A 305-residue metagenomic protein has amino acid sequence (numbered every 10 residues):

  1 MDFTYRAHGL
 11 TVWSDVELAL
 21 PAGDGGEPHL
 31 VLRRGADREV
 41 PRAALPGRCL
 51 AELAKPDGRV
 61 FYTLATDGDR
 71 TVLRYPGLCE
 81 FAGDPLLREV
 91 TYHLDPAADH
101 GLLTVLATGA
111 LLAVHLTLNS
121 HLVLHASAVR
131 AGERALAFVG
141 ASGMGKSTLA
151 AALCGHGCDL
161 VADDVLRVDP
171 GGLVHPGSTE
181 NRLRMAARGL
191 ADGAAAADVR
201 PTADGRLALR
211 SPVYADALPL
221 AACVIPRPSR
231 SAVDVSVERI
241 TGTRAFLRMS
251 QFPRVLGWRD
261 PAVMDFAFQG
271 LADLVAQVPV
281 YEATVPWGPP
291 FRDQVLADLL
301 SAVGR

Functional and structural regions predicted by a protein language model:
M1-A98, A297-R305: Long, basic/Gly/Ser/Thr-rich N-terminal segments that mediate initial subcellular attachment or targeting
D2-G23, S127, A131-A141, G155-R305: Glycine-rich, often acidic-flanked micro-motifs that create phosphate/phosphodiester-binding or positioning elements
H29, R42, L78, H121 (+3 more regions): Generic secondary-structure boundary/loop-capping signal
A51-K55, V90-Y92, A97-G101, H121-L122 (+3 more regions): A broad, low-specificity signal for short, low-complexity segments enriched in glycine/proline and polar/charged
T66, T104-V105, M264: Generic structural signal for well-ordered secondary structure
L73-R134: Extreme N-terminal, non-catalytic leader segments that precede Walker-type/kinase nucleotide-binding cores
K146: Conserved lysine of the Walker
L149-A150: Post-Walker A alpha-helix
